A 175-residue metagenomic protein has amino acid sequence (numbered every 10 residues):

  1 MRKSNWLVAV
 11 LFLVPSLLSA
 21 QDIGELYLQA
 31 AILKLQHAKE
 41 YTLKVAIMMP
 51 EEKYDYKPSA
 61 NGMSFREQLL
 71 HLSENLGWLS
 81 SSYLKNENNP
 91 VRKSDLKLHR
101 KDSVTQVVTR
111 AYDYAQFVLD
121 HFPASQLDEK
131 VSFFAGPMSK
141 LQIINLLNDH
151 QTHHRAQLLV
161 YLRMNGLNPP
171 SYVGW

Functional and structural regions predicted by a protein language model:
M1-G24: Bacterial Sec-dependent N-terminal signal peptides
F12, M48, H71-E74, R110: Residues within well-ordered alpha-helical secondary structure of globular protein domains
Q21-L26, K85-K97: Acidic/histidine-rich, surface-exposed loop or edge segments in extracytoplasmic proteins
I23-L35: N-terminal beta-strand motif that seeds the catalytic metal site of vicinal oxygen chelate
I32-Q36, E40-L43, E51-K93, S132-W175: Short, contiguous alpha-helical
V45, L98-S132, S139-H153: Acidic/histidine-rich alpha-helical segments that form the ligand environment of transition-metal centers
